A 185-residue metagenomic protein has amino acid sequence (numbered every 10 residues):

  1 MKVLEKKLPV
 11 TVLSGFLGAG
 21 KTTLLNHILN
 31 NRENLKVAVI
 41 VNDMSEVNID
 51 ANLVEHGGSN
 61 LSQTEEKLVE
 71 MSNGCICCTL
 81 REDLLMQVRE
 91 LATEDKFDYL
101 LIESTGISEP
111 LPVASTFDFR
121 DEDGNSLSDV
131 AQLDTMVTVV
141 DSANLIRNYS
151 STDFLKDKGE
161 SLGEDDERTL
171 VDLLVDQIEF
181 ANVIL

Functional and structural regions predicted by a protein language model:
K2-E167, V171-D172: Nucleotide-state-sensitive switch-loop elements of NTP-binding domains
L35, F180-A181: Structured helix-beta-strand junction loops
L100, I184-L185: Short glycine-rich or small-residue beta-strand-to-loop segments that form or flank ligand, phosphate, metal/Fe-S
T135, N182-V183: Well-ordered beta-strand positions
D172-F180: Membrane-proximal helix-turn-helix segments that form the acceptor-binding/catalytic region of lipid-linked
